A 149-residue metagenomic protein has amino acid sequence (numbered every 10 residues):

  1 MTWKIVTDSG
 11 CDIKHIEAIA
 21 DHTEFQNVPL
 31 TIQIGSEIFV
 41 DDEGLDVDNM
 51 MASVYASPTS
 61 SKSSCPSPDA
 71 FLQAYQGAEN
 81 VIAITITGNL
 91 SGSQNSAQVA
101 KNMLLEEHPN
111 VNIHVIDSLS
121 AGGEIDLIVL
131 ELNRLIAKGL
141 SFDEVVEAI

Functional and structural regions predicted by a protein language model:
M1, T23, P109-V111: Residue-level signal for beta-strand positions within conserved beta-sheet cores that form or flank
W3-P66, A70: N-terminal glycine-rich anion-binding loop in soluble enzyme alpha/beta folds
A20, D46, A78-E79, I149: Residue-level detector of solvent-exposed, low-hydrophobicity positions
I34, I38-F39, V47-M51, G77 (+3 more regions): Broad hydrophobic/π-residue packing in well-ordered secondary structure
D46, D69-Q73, I116, L132: A sequence-level detector of short, solvent-exposed, charge-rich linear segments
S53, A74, A148: Residues that form generic nucleotide/phosphate-binding pockets
F71-V81: Glycine-rich phosphate/diphosphate-binding loops that line cofactor/substrate pockets in enzymes
E79-I82, I86, L90-A148: Active-site histidine-anchored catalytic micro-motif
